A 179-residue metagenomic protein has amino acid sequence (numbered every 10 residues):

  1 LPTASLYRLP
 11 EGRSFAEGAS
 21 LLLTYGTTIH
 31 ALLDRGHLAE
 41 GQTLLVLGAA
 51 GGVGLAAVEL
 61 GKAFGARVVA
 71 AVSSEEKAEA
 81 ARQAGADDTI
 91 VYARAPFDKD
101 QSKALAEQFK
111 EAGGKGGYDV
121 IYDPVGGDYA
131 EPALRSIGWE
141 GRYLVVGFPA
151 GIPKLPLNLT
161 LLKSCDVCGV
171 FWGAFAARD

Functional and structural regions predicted by a protein language model:
L1-G48, P96-F97: NAD(P)H dinucleotide-binding glycine-rich loop of Rossmann-like/cofactor-binding domains, especially the beta1-alpha1
Y25-G26, G48-V58, G127: Glycine-rich NAD(P) Rossmann-fold beta1-alpha1 loop
D34-L38, A112-K115, R135: Glycine-rich helix-loop-beta junction characteristic of Rossmann-like nucleotide cofactor-binding loops
V46, K62-Y129: Adenosine-nucleotide cofactor-binding segment
A57, G61, T160: Short hydrophobic alpha-helical segments of the AMP-binding
V72, A81, D128-D179: Glycine-rich phosphate-binding loop and adjacent beta-alpha segment of Rossmann(oid) nucleotide-cofactor-binding
